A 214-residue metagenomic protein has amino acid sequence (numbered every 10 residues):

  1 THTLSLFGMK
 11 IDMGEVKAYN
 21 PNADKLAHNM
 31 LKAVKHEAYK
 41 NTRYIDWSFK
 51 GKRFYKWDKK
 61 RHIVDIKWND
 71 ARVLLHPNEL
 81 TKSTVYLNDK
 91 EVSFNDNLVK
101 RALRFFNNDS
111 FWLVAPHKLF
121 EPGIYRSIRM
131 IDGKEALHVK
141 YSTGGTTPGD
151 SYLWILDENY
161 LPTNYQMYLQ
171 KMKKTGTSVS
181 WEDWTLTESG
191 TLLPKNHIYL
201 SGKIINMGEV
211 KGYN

Functional and structural regions predicted by a protein language model:
T1-K50: N-terminal leader/targeting segments and the immediate start of mature chains
Y19-A23, T81-D157, Q170-T175: Flexible, processing/modification-adjacent segments and terminal tails in exported/periplasmic/extracellular proteins
M30, K56-W57, E182-L186: Extended lipid/amphipathic-ligand handling interfaces
R43, G51-R53, K59-V64, W68: Solvent-exposed N-terminal domain segments of exported/luminal and surface proteins
W57-K60, N78-E79, S127-E135, T187-S189: Short, ordered beta-strand-loop transition motifs
H62-I66, T81-L87, H197: Short polybasic amphipathic segments
A71-V85: Interface amphipathic segments
D132-N214: Gly/Pro-enriched, hydrophobic low-complexity segments that function as extracytoplasmic propeptides/linkers
